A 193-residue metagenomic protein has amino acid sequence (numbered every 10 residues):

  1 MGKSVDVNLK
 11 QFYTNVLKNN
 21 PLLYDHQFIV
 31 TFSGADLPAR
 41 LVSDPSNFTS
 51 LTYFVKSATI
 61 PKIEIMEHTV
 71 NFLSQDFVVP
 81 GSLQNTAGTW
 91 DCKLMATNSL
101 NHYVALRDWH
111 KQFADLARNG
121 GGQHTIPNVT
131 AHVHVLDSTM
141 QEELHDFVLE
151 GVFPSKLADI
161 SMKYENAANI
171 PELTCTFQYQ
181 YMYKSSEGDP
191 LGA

Functional and structural regions predicted by a protein language model:
M1-A193: Glycine-rich, low-complexity intrinsically disordered segments
